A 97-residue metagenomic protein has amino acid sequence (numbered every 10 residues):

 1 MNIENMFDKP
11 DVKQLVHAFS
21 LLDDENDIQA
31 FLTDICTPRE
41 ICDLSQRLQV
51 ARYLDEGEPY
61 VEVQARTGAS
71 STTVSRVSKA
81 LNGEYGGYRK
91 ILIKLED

Functional and structural regions predicted by a protein language model:
M1-L22: General nucleic-acid-binding
L22-N26, P38, G57: Residues at alpha-helix boundaries and the short loops/turns that link adjacent helices
D27-Q46: Short, Lys/Arg-enriched anionic-surface-contact patches
L44-E58: Short, amphipathic alpha-helical "recognition" segments used to contact nucleic acids or chromatin
D55-E62, K94-D97: Long, compositionally biased
E62-T67, V74: Short alpha-helical "recognition helix" segments of helix-turn-helix
S78-L81: DNA major-groove recognition helix of helix-turn-helix
Y85-D97: Short Lys/Arg-enriched helix C-cap and helix-to-coil transition segments that create basic nucleic-acid-contact patches
